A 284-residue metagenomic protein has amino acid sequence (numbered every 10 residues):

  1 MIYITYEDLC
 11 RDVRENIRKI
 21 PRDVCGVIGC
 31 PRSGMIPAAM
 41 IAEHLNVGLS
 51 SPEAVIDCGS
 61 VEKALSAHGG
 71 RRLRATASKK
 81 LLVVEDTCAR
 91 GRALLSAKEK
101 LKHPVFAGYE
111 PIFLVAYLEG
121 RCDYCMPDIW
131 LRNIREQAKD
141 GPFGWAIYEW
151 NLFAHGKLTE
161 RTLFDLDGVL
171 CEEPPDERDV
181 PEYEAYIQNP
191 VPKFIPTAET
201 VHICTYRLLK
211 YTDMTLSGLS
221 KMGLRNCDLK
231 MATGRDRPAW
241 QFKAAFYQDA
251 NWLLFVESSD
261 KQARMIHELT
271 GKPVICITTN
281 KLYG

Functional and structural regions predicted by a protein language model:
M1-T162, C171-P175, D179-P190, S217-G218 (+1 more regions): PRPP-associated nucleotide enzymes
D23-V27, E199-I203, A250-L254: Short active-site oxyanion
L45-S50, K102-I112, T197, K221-D228 (+1 more regions): Structural alpha-beta junctions
D86, T205-Y206: Active-site glycine-centered loops adjacent to acidic/histidine catalytic or metal-binding residues that shape
K157, L209-G284: C-terminal cap/substrate-recognition subdomain and adjoining C-terminal extension of metal-dependent phosphatase-like
D165: Acidic, divalent-cation-chelating loop motifs in proteins
D176-H202, K210-D213, W240-Q241: Short, acidic loop-to-helix structural element flanking the phosphoryl-transfer center in phosphate-processing enzymes
